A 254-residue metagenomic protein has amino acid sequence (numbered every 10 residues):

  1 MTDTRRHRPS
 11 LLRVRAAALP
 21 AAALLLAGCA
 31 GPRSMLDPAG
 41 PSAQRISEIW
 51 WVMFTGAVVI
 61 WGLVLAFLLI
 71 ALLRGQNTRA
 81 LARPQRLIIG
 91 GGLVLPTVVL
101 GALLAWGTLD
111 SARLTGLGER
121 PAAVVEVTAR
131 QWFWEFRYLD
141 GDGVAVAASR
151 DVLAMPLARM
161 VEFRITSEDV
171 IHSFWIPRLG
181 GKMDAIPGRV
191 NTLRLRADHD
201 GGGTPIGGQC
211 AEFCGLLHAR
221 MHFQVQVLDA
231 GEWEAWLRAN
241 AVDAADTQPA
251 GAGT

Functional and structural regions predicted by a protein language model:
M1-G31: N-terminal secretory/membrane targeting signals
R8-A16, W50-W51, I89-L93: Alpha-helical transmembrane segments and their helix-start/interface "positive-inside/aromatic belt" motifs in integral
P20, V58, G62, L93 (+1 more regions): Alpha-helical transmembrane spans of integral membrane proteins, capturing the lipid-embedded, hydrophobic core of TM
A30-E48, L72-T254: Non-transmembrane, membrane-proximal soluble domains of secreted or membrane proteins
Q44-L63: Membrane-entry segments of alpha-helical transmembrane domains in multi-pass membrane proteins
W61-G75: Alpha-helical transmembrane segments
